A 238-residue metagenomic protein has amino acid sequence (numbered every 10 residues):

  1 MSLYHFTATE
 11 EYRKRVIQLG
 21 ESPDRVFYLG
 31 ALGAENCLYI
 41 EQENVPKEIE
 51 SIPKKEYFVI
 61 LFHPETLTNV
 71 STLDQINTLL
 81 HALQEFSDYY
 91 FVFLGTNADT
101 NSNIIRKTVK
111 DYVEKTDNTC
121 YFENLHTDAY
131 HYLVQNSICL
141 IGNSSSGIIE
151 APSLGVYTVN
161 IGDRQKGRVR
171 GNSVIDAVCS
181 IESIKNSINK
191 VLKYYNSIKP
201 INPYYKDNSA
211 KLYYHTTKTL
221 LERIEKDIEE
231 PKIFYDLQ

Functional and structural regions predicted by a protein language model:
S2-D74: A nucleotide-sugar donor-handling region in carbohydrate enzymes
H5, H126-R170: A donor-sugar binding/catalytic signature common to diverse glycosyltransferases and related nucleotide-sugar
T7, F27-L29, Y121-E123, I175-S180: Short acidic-hydrophobic, aromatic-tinged amphipathic segments that line or gate anion-handling sites
Q42-N136: Donor-nucleotide binding loops and adjacent catalytic segments primarily of GT-B fold Leloir glycosyltransferases
I149, S153-S197: Catalytic binding pocket for nucleotide-activated donors in carbohydrate/polymer assembly enzymes
L192-Q238: C-terminal amphipathic helix plus adjacent low-complexity, charged tail appended to glycosyltransferase catalytic
